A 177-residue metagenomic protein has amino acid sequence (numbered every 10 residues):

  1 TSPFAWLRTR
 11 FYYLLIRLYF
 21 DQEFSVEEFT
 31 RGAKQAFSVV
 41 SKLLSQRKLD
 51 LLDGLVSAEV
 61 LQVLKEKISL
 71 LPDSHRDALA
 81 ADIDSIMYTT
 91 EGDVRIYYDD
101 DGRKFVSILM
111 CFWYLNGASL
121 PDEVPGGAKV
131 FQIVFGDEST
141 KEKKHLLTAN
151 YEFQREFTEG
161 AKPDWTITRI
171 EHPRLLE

Functional and structural regions predicted by a protein language model:
S2-I96: Core segments of small alpha/beta cavity-forming domains
G54-E177: Structured, amphipathic secondary-structure segments that form assembly/contact surfaces in multi-subunit
